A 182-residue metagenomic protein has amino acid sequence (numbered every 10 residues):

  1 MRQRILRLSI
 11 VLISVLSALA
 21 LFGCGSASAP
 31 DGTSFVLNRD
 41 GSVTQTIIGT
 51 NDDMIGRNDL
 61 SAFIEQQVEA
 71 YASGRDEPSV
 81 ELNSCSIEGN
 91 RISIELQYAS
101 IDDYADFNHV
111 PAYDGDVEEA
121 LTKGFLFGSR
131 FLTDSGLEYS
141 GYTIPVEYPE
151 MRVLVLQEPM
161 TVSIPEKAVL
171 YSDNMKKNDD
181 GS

Functional and structural regions predicted by a protein language model:
M1-L12: Bacterial N-terminal signal peptides that target proteins for export
A20-G23: C-terminal motif of bacterial Sec signal peptides marking the signal peptidase cleavage site
G25-A27: Bacterial signal peptide processing site
P30-I48: Long, amphipathic alpha-helical "stalk/connector" segments that mediate intersubunit docking and mechanical coupling
T33-S34, S79-I87: Short amphipathic beta-strand and strand-loop transition segments with alternating hydrophobic
N38, T50-D52, Q97-I101: Solvent-exposed residues in well-ordered beta-strands and their adjoining turns, especially edge/terminal strands
Q45-S73: Post-signal-peptide N-terminal segment of Sec-exported extracytoplasmic proteins
C85-S182: Mature, soluble, non-transmembrane domains
